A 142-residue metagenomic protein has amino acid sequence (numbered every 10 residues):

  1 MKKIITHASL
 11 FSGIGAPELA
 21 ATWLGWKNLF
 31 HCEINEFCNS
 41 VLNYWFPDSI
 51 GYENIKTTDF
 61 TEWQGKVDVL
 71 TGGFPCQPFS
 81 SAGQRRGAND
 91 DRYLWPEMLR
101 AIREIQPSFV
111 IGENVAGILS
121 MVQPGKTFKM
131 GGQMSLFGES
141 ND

Functional and structural regions predicted by a protein language model:
M1-D142: Conserved active-site and SAM-binding loop architecture of S-adenosyl-L-methionine-dependent nucleic-acid
